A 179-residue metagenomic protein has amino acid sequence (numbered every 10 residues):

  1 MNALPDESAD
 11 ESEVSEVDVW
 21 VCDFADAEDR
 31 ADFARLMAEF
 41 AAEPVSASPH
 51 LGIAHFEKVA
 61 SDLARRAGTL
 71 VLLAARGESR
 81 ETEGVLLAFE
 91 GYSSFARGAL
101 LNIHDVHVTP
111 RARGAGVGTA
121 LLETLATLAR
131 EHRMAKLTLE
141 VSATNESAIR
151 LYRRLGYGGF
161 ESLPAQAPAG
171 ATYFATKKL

Functional and structural regions predicted by a protein language model:
N2-E11, Y173-L179: Terminal substrate-recognition subdomain of acyl/acetyltransferases
E13-G98, H104, L122, L128 (+1 more regions): Acetyl-CoA-dependent GNAT
V17-V19, F24, R133-L179: C-terminal "cap" of GNAT-fold acetyltransferases
G91-S93, R111, T144-E146: Short coil/turn motifs at secondary-structure junctions
A99, A115, E131-A135: Short coil/turn segments at alpha/beta junctions that flank glycine-rich nucleotide-binding fingerprints
H104, T109, S142: Residue-level recognition of the GNAT/N-acetyltransferase active site
V108, G114-T127, R150-R154: Conserved acetyl-CoA-binding loop-helix of GNAT-fold acetyltransferases
